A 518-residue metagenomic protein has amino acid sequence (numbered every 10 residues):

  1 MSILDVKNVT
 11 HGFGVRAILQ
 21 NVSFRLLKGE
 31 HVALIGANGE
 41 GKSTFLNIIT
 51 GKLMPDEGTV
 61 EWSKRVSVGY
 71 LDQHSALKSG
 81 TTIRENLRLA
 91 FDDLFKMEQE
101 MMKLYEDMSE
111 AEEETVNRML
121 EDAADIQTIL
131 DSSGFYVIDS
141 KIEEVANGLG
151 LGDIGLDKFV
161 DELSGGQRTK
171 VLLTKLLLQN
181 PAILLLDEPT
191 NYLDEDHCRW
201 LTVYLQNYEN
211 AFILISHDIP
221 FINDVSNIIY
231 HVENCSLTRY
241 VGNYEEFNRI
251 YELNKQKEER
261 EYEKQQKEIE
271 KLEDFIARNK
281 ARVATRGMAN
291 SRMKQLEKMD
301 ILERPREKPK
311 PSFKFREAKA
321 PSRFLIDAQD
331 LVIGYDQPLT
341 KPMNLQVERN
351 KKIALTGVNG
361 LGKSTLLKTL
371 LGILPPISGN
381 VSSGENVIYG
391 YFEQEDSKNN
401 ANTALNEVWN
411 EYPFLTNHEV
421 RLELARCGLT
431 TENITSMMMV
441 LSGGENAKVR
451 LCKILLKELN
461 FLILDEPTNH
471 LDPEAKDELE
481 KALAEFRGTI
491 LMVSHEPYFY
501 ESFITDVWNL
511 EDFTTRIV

Functional and structural regions predicted by a protein language model:
M1-R260, A318-V518: ABC ATP-binding cassette signature C-motif
S23-K28, L186, R282-G287, E307-P309: Short low-complexity stretches enriched in small and charged residues
Q167, W200, Y204, N279-A284 (+1 more regions): Tryptophan-centric aromatic hotspots in well-structured domains and transmembrane helices
I250-P305: Intracellular alpha-helical coupling/juxtamembrane segments of multi-pass membrane proteins
E303-A320: Short, flexible cytosolic linker that couples an ABC transmembrane/permease module to its adjacent nucleotide-binding
